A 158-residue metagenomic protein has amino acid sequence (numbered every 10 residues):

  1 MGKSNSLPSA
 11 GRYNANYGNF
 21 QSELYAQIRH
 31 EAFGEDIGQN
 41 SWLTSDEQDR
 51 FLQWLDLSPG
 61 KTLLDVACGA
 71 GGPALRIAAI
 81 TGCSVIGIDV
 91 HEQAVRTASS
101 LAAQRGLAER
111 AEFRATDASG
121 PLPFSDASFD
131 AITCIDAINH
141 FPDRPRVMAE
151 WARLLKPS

Functional and structural regions predicted by a protein language model:
M1-E31: N-terminal, positively charged/glycine-rich alpha-helical extensions of SAM-dependent methyltransferases
E31-S41: Class I SAM-dependent methyltransferase Rossmann-like catalytic core, especially the SAM/SAH-binding loop
S41-P59: Conserved alpha-helix/loop element of class I SAM-dependent methyltransferases that forms part of the SAM/SAH-binding
T62-V66, A70-G120: Class I SAM-dependent methyltransferase SAM/SAH-binding core
G120-I132: A short acidic, Gly/Pro-enriched loop at the edge of an enzyme's catalytic core that lines a small-molecule cofactor
A131-D143: A short SAM/SAH-binding and catalytic strip from SAM-dependent methyltransferases
P145-P157: A short glycine-rich, Lys/Arg-flanked "PGG" loop and its adjoining helix->strand segment in the class I
